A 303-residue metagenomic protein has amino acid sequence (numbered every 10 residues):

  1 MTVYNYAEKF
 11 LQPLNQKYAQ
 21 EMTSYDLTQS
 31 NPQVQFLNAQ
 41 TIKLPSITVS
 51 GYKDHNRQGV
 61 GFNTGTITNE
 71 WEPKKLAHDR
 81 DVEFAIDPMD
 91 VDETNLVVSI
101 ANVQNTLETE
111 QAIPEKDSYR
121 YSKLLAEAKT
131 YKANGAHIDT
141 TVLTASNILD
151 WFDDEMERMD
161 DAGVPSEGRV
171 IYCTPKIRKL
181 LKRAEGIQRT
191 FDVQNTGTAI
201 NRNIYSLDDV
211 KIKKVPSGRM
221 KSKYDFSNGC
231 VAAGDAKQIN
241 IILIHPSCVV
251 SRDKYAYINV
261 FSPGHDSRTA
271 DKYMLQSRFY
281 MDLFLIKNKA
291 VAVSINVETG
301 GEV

Functional and structural regions predicted by a protein language model:
M1-K74, D282, I295-G301: N-terminal "assembly arms/tails" that initiate or stabilize quaternary assembly in self-assembling proteins
L27-Q29, D154-R158, G197-T198, Y257-S262: Glycine-rich, charged/polar anion/phosphate-binding loops that engage phosphate groups from diverse ligands
N38, I42-K43, D160-S251: Extended oligomerization regions of viral-like shell subunits
V49, T64, E70-L96, E155-R183: Structured, hydrophobic secondary-structure cores that serve as assembly/anchoring elements
Y52-H55, L180-R183, F284-I286: Short helix/loop capping segments that flank catalytic or ligand/cofactor-binding pockets
V91-A162, S294-V303: Alpha-helical scaffold segments that mediate packing/assembly in large oligomeric complexes
K254-V303: Extended, compositionally biased alpha-helical segments that mediate assembly or anchoring
